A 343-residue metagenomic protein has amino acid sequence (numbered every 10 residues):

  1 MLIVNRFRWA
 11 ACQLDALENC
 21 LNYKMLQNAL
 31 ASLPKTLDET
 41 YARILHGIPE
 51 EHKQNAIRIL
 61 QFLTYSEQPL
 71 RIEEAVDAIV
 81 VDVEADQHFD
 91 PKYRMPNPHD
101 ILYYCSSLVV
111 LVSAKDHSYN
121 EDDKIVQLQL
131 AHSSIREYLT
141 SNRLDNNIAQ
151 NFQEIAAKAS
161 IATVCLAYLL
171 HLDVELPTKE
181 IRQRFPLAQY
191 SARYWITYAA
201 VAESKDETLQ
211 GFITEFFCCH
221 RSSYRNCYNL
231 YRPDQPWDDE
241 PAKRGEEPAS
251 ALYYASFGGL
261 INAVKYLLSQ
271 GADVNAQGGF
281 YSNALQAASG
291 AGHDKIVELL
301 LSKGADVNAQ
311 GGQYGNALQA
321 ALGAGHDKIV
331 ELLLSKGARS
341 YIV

Functional and structural regions predicted by a protein language model:
N5-A276, A287: Leucine/isoleucine-rich amphipathic helices and adjacent mixed helix/strand linkers that form non-membrane
A251-L252, N283-A288, N316-A321: Ankyrin-repeat helix-start
K265-D273, E298-D306, E331-R339: Ankyrin repeat domain, specifically the short helix-to-loop turn at the C-terminus of the second helix of each repeat
V274-Q277, V307-Q310, I342-V343: Ankyrin repeat boundary signal
L318-G323, D327-V343: Leucine-rich solenoid repeat scaffolds
